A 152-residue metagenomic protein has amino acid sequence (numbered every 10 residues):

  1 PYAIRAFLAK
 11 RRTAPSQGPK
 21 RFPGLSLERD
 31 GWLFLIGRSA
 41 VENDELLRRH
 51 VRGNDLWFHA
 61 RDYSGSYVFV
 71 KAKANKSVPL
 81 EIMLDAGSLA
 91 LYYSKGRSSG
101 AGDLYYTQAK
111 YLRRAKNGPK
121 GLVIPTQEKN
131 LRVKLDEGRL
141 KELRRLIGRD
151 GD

Functional and structural regions predicted by a protein language model:
P1-D152: Extended, highly charged segments
